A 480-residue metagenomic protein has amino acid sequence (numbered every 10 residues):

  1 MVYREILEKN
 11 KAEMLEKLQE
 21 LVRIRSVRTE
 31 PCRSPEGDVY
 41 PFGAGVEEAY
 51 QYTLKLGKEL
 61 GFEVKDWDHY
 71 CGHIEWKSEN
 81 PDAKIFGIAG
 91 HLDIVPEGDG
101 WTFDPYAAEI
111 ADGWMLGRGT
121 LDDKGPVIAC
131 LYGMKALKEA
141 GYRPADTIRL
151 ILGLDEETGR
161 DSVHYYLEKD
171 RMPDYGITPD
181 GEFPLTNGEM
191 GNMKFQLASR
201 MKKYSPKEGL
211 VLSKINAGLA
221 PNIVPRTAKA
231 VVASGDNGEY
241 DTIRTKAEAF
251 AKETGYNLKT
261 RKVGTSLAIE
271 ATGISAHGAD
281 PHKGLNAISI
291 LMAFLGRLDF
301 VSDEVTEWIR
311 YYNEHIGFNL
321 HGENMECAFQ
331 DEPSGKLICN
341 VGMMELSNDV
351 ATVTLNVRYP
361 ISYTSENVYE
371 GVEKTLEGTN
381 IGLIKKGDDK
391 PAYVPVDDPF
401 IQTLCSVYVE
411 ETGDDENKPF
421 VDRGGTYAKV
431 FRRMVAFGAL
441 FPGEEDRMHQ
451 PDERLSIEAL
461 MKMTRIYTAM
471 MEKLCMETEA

Functional and structural regions predicted by a protein language model:
V2-L116, A140-P144, A271: Acidic/His- and Gly-rich active-site-bordering loop/insert found across diverse amide/peptide-bond hydrolases
I6-E13, K17-I24, Y52-L60, A136 (+7 more regions): Generic non-transmembrane alpha-helical segments
E63-W67, L258-K262, V341, P419-F420: Short beta-strand
G72-I74, A230, T265-T272, V353-L355 (+1 more regions): A generic structural motif
A83-L152, T158, D174, P451 (+1 more regions): Active-site metal-coordination/substrate-binding segment of hydrolases, especially metallo-dependent peptidases
D123-K202, A233, R244-E248, K252 (+2 more regions): Acidic/histidine-rich catalytic neighborhood of metal-dependent amide-processing enzymes
G188-M190, K194-I274, G278-I338, G342 (+1 more regions): Acidic-enriched catalytic cores of C-N bond-cleaving enzymes acting on peptides and small amides
T272-N348, R358-E370, G382-A480: An extended, acidic, His-containing surface patch that forms the Zn2+-binding/catalytic region of metallohydrolases
